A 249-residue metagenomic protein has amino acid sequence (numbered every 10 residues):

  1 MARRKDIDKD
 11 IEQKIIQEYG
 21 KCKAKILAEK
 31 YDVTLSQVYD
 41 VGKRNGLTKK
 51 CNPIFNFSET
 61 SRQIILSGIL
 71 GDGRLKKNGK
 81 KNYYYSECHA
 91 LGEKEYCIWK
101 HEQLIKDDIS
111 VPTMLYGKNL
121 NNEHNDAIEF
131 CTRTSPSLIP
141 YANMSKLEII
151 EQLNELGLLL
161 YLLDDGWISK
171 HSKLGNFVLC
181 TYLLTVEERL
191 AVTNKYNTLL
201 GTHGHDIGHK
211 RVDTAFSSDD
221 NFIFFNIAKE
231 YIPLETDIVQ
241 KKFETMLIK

Functional and structural regions predicted by a protein language model:
A2-K5, I16, A24-E29, L35-K249: Internal intein/HINT superfamily modules and their associated LAGLIDADG
I7-I11: N-terminal positioning helix adjacent to the helix-turn-helix/winged-helix DNA-binding module
Y19: Primarily a LysM-type cell-wall glycan-binding module
